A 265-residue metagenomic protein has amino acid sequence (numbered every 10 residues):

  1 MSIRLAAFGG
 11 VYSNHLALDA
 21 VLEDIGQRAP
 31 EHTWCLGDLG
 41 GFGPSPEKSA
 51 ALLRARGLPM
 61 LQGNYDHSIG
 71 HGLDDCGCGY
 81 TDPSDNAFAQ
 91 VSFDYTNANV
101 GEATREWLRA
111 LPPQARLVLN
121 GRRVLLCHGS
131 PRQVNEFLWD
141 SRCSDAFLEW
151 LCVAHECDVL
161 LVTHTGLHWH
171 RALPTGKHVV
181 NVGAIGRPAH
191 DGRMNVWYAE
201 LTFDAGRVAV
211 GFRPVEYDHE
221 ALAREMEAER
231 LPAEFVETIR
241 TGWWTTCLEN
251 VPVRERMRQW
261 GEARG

Functional and structural regions predicted by a protein language model:
M1-A6, L117-L125, P174-H178, A205-A209: Beta-strand-turn-beta hairpins that frame and shape the catalytic cleft of phosphate-ester-processing enzymes
M1-L58: N-terminal active-site segment of His-dependent metallophosphoesterases
F8-G9, T33-D38, P59-N64, C127 (+2 more regions): Active-site neighborhood of phospho(di)ester-bond hydrolases with catalytic His/Asp-centered motifs
Y12-A17, G41-P44, Y65-G70, V159-L173 (+1 more regions): Active-site environment of divalent metal-dependent phosphoester hydrolases
I25-P30, L119-N120, V153-E156, E200 (+1 more regions): Glycine-rich phosphate-binding loop signature in dinucleotide/nucleotide-binding domains
S49, R56-L117, L138, R142-E156: Active-site neighborhood of divalent metal-dependent phosphoester bond hydrolases
D145-I185, V196: Anionic-ligand binding region
A172-G265: Acidic, His/Gly-rich catalytic cores of divalent-metal-dependent hydrolytic chemistry
